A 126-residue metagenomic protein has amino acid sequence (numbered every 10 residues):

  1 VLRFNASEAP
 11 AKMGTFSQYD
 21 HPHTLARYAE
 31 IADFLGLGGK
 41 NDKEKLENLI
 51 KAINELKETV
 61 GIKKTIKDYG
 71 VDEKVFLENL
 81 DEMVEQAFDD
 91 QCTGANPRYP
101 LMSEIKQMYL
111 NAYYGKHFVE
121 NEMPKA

Functional and structural regions predicted by a protein language model:
V1-F76, F118-V119, P124: Gly/Pro-rich interdomain helix-loop hinge
V75-A126: Short, amphipathic C-terminal "tail helix"
